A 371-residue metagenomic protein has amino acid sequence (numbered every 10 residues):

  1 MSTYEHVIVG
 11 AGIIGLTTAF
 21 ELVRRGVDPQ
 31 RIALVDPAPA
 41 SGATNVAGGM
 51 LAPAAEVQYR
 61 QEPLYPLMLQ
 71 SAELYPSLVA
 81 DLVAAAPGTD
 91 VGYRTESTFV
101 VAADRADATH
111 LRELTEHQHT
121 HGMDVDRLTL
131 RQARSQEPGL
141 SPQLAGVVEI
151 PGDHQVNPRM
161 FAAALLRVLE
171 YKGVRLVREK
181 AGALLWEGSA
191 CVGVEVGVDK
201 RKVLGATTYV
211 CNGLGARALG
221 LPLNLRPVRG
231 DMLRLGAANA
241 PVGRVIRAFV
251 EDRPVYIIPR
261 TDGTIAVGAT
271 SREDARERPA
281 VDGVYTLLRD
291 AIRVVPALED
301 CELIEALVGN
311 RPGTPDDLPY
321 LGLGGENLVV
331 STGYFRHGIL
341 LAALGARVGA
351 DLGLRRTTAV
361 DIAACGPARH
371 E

Functional and structural regions predicted by a protein language model:
Y4-A33: N-terminal Rossmann-like FAD-binding beta1-loop-alpha1 element of flavoenzymes
V7-V9, V35, K202-G215, A346: Short hydrophobic core segments
I14, A40, G215: Conserved Rossmann-like nucleotide-cofactor binding loop
F20-V27, P37, G49-M50, A55 (+2 more regions): Active-site substrate-recognition segment that forms the wall of the catalytic cavity or substrate channel
M50-Q132, I292: Dinucleotide-binding Rossmann-like beta1-alpha1 core, especially the glycine-rich loop that anchors the ADP
G88-A102, L114, H121, D126-K172 (+2 more regions): Helix-loop-beta segment of a Rossmann-like dinucleotide-binding subdomain
V147-C191, E195-V198, T207: Helical element adjacent to the flavin cofactor pocket in flavoenzyme catalytic cores
A297-E371: C-terminal catalytic lobe of FAD-dependent flavoproteins
